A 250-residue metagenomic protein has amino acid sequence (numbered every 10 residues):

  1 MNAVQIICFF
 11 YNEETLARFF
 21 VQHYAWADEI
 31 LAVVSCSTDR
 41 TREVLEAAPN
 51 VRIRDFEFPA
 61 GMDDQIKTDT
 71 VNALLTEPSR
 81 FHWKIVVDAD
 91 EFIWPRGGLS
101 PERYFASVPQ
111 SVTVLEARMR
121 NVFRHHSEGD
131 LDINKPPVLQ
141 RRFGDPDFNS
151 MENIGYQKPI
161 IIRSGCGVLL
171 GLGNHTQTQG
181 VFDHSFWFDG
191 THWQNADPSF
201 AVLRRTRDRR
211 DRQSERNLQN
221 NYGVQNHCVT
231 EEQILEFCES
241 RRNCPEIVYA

Functional and structural regions predicted by a protein language model:
N2-V4, C8-Q22, C36: Active-site beta-to-alpha loop of glycosyltransferases that engages the nucleotide-sugar donor
A3-V4, A27, F81, V112: Local beta-strand N-terminus motif with an aromatic residue
Q5-I7, E29-L31, T191: A structural signal for isolated positions on well-ordered beta-strands in alpha/beta enzyme cores
F19-H23, E43-V44, S100-Y104: A short acidic, amphipathic alpha-helical/loop segment
A25-P59: Acidic donor-binding segment of Leloir-type glycosyltransferases
E46-V86: Active-site-proximal specificity loops/subdomain of glycosyltransferases
D64-V71, P95-A250: Catalytic-site signature of metal-activated, phosphate-bearing donor transferases, centered on the GT-A/GT-A-like
A89-I93: Acidic metal-phosphate-binding loop of nucleotide-sugar-dependent transferases
